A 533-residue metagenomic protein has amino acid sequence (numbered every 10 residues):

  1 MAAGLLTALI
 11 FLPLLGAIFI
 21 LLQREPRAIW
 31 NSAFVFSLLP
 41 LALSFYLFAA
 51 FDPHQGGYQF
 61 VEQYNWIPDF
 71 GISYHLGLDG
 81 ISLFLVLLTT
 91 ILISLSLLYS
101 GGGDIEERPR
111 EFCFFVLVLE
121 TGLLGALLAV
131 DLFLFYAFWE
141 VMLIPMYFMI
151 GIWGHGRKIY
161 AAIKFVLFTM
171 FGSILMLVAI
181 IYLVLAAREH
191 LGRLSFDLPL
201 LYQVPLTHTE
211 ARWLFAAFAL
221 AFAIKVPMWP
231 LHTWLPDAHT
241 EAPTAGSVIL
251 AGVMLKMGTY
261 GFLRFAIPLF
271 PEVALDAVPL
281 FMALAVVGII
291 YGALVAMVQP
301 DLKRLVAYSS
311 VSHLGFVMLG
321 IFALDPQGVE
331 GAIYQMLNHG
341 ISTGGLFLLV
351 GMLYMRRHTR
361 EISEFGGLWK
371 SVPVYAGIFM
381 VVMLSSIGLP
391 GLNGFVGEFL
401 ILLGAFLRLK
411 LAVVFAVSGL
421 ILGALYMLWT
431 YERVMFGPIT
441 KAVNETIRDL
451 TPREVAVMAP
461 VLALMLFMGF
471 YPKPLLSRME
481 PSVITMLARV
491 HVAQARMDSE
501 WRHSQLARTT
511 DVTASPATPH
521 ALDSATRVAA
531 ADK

Functional and structural regions predicted by a protein language model:
M1, G77, L124-V130, L263-A277 (+3 more regions): Helix-coil boundary and interhelical linker segments in multi-pass alpha-helical membrane proteins
M1-L12, L78-T89, L132-P145, A211-I224 (+2 more regions): Structural signature of hydrophobic alpha-helical transmembrane segments
M1-L5, I20-F114, E189-P205, L506-D532: Transmembrane helix-loop-helix hairpins at membrane boundaries of multipass inner-membrane proteins
T7-L22, F34-L47, V86-G101, L119-E120 (+6 more regions): Central hydrophobic cores of alpha-helical transmembrane segments in multi-pass inner-membrane proteins across all
A17-I18, F45, S94-L98, T121-G125 (+8 more regions): Alpha-helical transmembrane segments of multipass membrane proteins
P26-A28, E111-E210, V295-Y308, S312-E361: Alpha-helical multi-pass transmembrane bundles of energy-transducing inner-membrane proteins
F51-S73, I174-H232, D237, F262-L280 (+6 more regions): Juxtamembrane/interfacial segments at transmembrane-helix boundaries in multi-pass membrane proteins
W229, T343-F347, V413-T446: Predominantly late transmembrane helices and immediately cytosolic-facing juxtamembrane segments
